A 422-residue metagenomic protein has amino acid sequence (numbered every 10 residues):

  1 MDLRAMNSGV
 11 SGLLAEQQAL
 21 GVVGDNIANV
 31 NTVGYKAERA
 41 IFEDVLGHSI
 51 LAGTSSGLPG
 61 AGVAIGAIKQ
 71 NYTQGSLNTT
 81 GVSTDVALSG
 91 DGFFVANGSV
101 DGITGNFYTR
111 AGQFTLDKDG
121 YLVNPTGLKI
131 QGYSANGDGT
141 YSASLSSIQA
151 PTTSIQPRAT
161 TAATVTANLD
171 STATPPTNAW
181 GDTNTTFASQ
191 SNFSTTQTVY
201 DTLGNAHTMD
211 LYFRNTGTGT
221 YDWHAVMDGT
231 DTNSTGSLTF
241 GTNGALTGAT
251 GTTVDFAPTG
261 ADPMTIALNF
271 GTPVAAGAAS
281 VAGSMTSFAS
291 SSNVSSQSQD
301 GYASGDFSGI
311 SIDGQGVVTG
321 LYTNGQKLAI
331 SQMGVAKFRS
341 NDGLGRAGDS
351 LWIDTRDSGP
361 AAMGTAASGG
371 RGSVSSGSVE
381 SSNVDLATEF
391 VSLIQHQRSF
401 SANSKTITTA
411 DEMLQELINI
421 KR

Functional and structural regions predicted by a protein language model:
M1-R39: N-terminal intrinsically disordered, low-complexity, charge/repeat-rich segments that act as generic
R4-N7, L14, P59, A387 (+1 more regions): Register-specific recognition of a single heptad position within extended alpha-helical repeats
L13-E16, L20, L386, L393 (+1 more regions): Amphipathic alpha-helical coiled-coil segments
K36-D385, F390-S392, S399: Small/polar low-complexity and glycine-rich loop motifs
N403: Acidic/polar, glycine-anchored loop/turn motif associated with catalytic or activation segments that engage anionic
M413-R422: Structured functional modules or segments
